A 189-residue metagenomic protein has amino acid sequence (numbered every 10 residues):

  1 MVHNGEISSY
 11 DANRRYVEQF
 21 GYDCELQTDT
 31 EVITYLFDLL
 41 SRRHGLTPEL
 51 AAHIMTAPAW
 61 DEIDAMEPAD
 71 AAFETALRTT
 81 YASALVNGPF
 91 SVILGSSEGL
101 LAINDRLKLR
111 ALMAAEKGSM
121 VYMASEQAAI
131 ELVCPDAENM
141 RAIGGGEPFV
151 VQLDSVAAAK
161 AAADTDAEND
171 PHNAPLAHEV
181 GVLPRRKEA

Functional and structural regions predicted by a protein language model:
M1-A189: Conserved short alpha-helical segments that host acidic/polar catalytic motifs at enzyme active sites
